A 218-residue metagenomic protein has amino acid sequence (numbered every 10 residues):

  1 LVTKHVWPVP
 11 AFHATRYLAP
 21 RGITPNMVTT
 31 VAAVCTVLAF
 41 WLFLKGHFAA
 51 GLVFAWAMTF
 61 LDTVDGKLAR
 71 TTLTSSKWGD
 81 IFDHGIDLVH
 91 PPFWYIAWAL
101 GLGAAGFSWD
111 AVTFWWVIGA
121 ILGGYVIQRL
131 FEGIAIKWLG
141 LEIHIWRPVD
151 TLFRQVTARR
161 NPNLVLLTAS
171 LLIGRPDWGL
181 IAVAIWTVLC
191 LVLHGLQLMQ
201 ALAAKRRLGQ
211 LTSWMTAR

Functional and structural regions predicted by a protein language model:
L1-T15, H84-R218: A feature for the membrane-embedded catalytic helix bundles of lipid/isoprenoid biosynthetic enzymes
K4-F12, Y17-P20, M27-T29, C35-T36: A short mid-domain helix/strand-loop element embedded in enzyme catalytic domains that forms or borders the active-site
F12-P20, G66, R70, D80 (+1 more regions): Short amphipathic alpha-helical coupling elements at transmembrane boundaries
Y17, V37-W41, L167-A169: Alpha-helical transmembrane segments of multipass membrane proteins
T24, V53-W56, D62, D83 (+2 more regions): Hydrophobic/aromatic residues within transmembrane alpha-helices of membrane transport systems, especially the TMDs
N26-W78: Membrane-embedded alpha-helical segments that form the functional core of polytopic membrane enzymes, especially those
